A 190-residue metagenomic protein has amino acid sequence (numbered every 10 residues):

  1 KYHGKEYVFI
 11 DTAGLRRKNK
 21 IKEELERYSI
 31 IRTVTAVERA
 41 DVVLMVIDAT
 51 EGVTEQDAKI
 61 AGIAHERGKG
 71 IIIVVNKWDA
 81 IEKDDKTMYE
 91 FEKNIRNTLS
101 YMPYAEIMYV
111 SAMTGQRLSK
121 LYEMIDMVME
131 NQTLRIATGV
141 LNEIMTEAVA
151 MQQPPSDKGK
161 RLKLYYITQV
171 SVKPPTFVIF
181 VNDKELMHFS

Functional and structural regions predicted by a protein language model:
K1-I10, G14, K18-I31, T35 (+2 more regions): C-terminal-of-GTPase-core extension/linker across diverse P-loop GTPases
